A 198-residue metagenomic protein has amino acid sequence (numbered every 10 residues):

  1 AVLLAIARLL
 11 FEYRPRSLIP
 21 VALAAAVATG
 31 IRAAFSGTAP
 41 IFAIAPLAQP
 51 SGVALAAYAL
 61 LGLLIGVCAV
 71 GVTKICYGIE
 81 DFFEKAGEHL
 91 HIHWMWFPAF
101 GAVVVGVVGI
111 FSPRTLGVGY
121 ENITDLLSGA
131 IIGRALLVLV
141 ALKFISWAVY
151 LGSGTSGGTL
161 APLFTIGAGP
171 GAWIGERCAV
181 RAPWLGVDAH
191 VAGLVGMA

Functional and structural regions predicted by a protein language model:
A1-A198: Alpha-helical transmembrane segments and immediately membrane-proximal extracytoplasmic
